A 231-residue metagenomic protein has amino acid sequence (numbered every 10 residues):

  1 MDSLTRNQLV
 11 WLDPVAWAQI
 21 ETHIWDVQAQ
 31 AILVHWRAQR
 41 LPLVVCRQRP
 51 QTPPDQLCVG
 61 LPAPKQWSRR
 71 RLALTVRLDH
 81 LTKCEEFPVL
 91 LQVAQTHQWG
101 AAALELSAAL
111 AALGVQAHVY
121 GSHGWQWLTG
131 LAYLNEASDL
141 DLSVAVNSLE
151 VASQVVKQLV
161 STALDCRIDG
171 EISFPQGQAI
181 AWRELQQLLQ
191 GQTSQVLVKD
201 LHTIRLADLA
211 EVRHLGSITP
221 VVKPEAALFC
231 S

Functional and structural regions predicted by a protein language model:
M1-S122, V155, V160-C166, G170: Helical scaffold of the NTase/Pol beta-like nucleotidyltransferase catalytic core
L41, A73-L81, L185-A210, S217: Mature, function-bearing regions of proteins
G60, A145-V146, S173: Conserved beta-strand segments of the P-loop GTPase G domain that flank and frequently precede/overlap
L106-L140, V144-E150: Active-site nucleotide-donor binding segment shared across nucleotidyl transfer reactions
S138, V196-K199, V222-A226: Electrostatic, structured charged patches in enzyme active sites and in nucleic-acid/phosphate-binding
T162-V198: Conserved catalytic core of two-metal-ion nucleotidyltransferases
L215-S217, V222-C230: Extended catalytic-interface subdomain
